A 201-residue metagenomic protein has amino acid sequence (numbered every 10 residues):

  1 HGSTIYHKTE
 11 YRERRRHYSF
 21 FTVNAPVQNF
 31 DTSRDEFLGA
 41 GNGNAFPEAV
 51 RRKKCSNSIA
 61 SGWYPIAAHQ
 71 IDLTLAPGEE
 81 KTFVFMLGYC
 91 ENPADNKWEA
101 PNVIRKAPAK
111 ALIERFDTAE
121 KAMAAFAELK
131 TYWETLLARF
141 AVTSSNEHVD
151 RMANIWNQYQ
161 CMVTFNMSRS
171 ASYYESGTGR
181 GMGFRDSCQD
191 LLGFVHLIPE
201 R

Functional and structural regions predicted by a protein language model:
H1-P77, N146-A153, N157, C161: Trp/Gly-enriched beta-strand surface patches
S3, R12, F20, A94-N96 (+2 more regions): Alpha-helix boundary/interfacial micro-motifs
A25-D31, A127-T135, C188-Q189: Short N-terminal helix-initiation segments at or just after the protein's N-terminus
C55-I59, A124-F126, T178: Short secondary-structure boundary micro-motifs
G62-P65, E79, E134-R201: Substrate-binding groove/exosite segments of carbohydrate-active enzymes
L73-E91: Short Pro-Gly-centered flexible turn/kink motifs
F85-P93, E120, Q160, I198-R201: A generic secondary-structure signal for well-formed alpha-helical elements
G88-N146: Terminal connector regions
